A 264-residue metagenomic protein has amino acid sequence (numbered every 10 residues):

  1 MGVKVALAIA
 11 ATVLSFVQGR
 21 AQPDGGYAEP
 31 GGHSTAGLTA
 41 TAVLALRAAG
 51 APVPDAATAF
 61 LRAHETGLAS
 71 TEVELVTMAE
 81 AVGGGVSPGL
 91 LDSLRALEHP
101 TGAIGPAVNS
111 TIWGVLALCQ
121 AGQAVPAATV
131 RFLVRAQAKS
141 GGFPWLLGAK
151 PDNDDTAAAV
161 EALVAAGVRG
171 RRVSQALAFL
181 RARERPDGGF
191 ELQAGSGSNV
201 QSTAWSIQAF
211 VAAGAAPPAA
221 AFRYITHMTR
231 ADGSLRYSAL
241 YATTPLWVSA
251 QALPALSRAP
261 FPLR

Functional and structural regions predicted by a protein language model:
G2, A6, Y27-V53, T66-P88 (+4 more regions): An alpha-helical repeat/solenoid feature that recognizes helix-turn-helix modules
V3-S15: Hydrophobic alpha-helical targeting segments used for export or membrane insertion
D55-A63, S87-L97, A127: Alpha-helical repeat scaffolds
